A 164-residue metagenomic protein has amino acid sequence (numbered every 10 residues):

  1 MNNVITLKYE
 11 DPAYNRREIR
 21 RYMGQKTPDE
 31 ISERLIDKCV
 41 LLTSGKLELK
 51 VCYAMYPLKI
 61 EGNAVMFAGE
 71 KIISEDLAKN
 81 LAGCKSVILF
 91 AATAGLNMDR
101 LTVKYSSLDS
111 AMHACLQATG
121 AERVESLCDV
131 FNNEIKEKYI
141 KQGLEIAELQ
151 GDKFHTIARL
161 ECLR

Functional and structural regions predicted by a protein language model:
M1-H113: Active-site helix-to-loop segments that bind/position phosphate- or nucleotide-bearing substrates and donors across
E48-L58, I135-G151: Flexible, glycine/charged-enriched surface loops at secondary-structure junctions
A94, Q142-R164: Short terminal or interdomain "cap/linker" segment that borders an active site or interface and mediates
A111-N133, E137: Compact, glycine/acidic-enriched structural inserts
